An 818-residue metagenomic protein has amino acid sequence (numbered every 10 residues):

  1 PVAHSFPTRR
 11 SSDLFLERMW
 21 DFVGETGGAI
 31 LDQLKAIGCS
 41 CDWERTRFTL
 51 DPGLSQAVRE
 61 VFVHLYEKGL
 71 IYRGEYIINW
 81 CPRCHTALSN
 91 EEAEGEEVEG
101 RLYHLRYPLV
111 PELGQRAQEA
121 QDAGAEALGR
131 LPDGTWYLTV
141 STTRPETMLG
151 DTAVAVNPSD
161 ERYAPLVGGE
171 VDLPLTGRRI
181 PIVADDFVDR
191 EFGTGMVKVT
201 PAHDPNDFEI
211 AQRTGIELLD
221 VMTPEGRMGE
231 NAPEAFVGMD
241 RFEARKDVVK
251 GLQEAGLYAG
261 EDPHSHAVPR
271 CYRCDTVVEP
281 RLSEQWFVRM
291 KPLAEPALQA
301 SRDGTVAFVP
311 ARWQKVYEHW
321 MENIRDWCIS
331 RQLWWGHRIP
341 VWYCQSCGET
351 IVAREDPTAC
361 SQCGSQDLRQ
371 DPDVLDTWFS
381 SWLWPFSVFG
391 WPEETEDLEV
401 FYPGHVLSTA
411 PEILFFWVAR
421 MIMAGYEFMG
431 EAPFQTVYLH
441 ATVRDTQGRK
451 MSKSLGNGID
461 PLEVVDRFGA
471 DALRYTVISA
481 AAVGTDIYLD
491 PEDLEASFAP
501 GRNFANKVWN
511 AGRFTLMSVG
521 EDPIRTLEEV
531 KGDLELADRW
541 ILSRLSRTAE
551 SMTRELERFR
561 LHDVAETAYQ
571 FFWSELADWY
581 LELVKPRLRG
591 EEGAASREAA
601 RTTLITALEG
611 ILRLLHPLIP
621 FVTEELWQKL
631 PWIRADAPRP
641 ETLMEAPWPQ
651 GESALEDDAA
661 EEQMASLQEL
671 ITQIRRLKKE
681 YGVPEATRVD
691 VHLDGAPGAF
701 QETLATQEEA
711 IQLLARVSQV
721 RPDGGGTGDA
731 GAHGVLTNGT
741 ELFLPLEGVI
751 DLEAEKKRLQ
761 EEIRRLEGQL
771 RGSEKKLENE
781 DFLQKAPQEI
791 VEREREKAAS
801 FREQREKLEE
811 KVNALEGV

Functional and structural regions predicted by a protein language model:
S5, R9-P132, M148, F192 (+9 more regions): Residue patterns forming the tRNA-binding/recognition surfaces of aminoacyl-tRNA synthetases and related DALR
R9-L14, D32, A36-C41, K68-R73 (+18 more regions): Secondary-structure transition/capping motifs at alpha-helix termini and the adjoining loop/turn into the next element
R47-G53, I77-T86, H264-C274, V341-C347 (+11 more regions): A glycine-rich phosphate-binding loop feature that marks nucleotide/adenosyl-phosphate handling sites
P82, S89-E94, T358, L368 (+4 more regions): Acidic, turn-prone loop/beta-hairpin segments
L138, P145-E225, Q253, A294 (+2 more regions): Catalytic alpha/beta core of large soluble enzyme barrels
S141, D186, T214-G226, L333-G336 (+2 more regions): Alpha-helical recognition segments enriched in aromatics with Gly/Pro capping that present substrate-recognition
P145-V154, A259-M290, P500-I524, L618-I633 (+1 more regions): Structured, non-catalytic alpha/beta "coupling" segments that mediate domain-domain communication and provide generic
K629-V818: C-terminal low-complexity, glycine/proline- and small-hydrophobic-enriched intrinsically disordered tails that act as
